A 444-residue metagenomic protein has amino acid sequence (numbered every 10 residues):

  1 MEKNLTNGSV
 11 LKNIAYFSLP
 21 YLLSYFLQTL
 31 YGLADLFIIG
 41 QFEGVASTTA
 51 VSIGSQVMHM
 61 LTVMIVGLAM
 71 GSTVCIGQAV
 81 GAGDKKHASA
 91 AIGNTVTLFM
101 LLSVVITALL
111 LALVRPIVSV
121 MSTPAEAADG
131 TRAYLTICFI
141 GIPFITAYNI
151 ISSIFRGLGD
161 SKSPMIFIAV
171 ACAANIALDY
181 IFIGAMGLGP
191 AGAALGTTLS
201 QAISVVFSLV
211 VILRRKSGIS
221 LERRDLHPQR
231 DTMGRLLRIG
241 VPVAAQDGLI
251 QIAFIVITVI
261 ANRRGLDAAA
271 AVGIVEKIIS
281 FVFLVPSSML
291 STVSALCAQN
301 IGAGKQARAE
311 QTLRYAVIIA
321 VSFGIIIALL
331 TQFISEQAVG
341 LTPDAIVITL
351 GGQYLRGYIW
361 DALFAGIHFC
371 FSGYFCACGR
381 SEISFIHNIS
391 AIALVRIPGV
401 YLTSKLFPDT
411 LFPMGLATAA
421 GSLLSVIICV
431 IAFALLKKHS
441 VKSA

Functional and structural regions predicted by a protein language model:
M1-S18, I76-P143, A185-V241, C297-D361 (+1 more regions): Short alpha-helical transmembrane segments in multi-pass integral membrane proteins
K12-T73, G77, V241-A261: Signature of the first transmembrane helix
Y16-G32, I137, A171, S200-S204 (+4 more regions): Transmembrane helical elements of multi-pass membrane transporters/channels
Y21, Y25, F37, V74 (+15 more regions): Transmembrane alpha-helix boundary and packing residues in multipass membrane permease domains and related
L30-T49, V118-A125, I181-L188, G248-K277 (+4 more regions): Helix-terminus/linker motif at the lipid-water interface of multi-pass membrane proteins
E43-Q56, L135, A194, L266-F281 (+2 more regions): Small-residue hotspots at the loop-to-helix junctions and early N-terminal turns of transmembrane alpha-helices
T48-A108, I145-P164, T258, A271-S335 (+1 more regions): Small-residue-rich hydrophobic transmembrane alpha-helices
C138-R156, P164-C172, A193-S208, S287-L290 (+3 more regions): Short runs within selected transmembrane alpha-helices of multi-pass transporters and secretion channels
